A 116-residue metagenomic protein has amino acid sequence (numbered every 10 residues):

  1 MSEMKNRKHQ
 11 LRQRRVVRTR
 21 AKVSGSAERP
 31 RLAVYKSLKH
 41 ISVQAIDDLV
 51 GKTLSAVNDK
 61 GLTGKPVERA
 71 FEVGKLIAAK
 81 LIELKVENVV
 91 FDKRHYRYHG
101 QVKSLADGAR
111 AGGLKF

Functional and structural regions predicted by a protein language model:
S2-F116: Ribosome large-subunit tunnel/peptidyl-transferase-proximal elements
